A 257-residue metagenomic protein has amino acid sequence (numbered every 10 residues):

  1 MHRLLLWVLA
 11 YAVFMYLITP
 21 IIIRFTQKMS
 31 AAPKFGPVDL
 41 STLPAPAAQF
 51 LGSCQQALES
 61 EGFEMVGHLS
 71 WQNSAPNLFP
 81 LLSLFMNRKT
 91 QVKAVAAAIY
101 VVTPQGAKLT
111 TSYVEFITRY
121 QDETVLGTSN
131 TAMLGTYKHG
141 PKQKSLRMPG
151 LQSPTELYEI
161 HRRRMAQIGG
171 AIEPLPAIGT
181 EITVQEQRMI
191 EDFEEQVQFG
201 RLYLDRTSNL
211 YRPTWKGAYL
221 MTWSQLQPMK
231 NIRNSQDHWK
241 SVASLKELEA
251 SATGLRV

Functional and structural regions predicted by a protein language model:
M1-A10: Feature marks short, highly hydrophobic, charge-poor N-terminal signal-anchor/signal peptide-like helices that anchor
M1-H2, Q56, S60-E61, V257: Polar low-complexity intrinsically disordered regions
A12-T19: Extended, amphipathic alpha-helical scaffolds
T19-L84: N-terminal topogenic membrane-targeting module
K28, K34, K89, K93 (+7 more regions): Context-gated lysine
Q55, E59-R212: Structured extramembrane domains adjacent to transmembrane segments
R212-V257: Extended, charged low-complexity segments that frequently continue into or abut oligomerization scaffolds
